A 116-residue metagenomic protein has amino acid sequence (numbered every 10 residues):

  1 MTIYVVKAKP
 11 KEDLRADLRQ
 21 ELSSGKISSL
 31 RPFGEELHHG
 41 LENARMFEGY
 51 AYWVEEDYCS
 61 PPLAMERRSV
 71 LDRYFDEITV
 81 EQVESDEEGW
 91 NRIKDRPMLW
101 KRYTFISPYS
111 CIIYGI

Functional and structural regions predicted by a protein language model:
M1-S69, G89-I116: Short S/T/G/P-rich N-terminal loop/turn motif that feeds into the first structured element of a domain
D76-W90: Conserved short beta-strand edge segments in small beta-sheet-based binding/regulatory domains
